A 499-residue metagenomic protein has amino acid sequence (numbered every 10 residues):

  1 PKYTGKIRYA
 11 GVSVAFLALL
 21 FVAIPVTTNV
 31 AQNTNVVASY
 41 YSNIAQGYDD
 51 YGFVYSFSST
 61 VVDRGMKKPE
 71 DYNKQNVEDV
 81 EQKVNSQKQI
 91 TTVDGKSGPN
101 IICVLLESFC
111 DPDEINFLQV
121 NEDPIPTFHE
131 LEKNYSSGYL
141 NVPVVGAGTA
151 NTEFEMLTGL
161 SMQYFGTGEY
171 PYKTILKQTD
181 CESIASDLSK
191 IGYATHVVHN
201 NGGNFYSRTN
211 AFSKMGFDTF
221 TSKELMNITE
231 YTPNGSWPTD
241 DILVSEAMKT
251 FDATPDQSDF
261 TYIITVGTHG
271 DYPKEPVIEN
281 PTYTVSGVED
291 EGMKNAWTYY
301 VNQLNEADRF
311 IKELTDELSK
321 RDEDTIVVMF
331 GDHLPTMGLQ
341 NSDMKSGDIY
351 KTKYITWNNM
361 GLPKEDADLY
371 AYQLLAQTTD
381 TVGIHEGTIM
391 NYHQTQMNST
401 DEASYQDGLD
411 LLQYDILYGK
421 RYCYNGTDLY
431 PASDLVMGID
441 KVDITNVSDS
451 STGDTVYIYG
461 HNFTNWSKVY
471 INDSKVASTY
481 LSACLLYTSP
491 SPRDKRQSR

Functional and structural regions predicted by a protein language model:
P1-P99, Q119-Y139, T174-Q178, E182 (+3 more regions): N-terminal secretory/membrane-targeting segments
Q89-K96, C103-L106, D111-A483: Solvent-exposed soluble domains appended to multi-pass membrane proteins
Y487-D494: Conserved small/polar residues in nucleotide/adenosyl-binding loops
